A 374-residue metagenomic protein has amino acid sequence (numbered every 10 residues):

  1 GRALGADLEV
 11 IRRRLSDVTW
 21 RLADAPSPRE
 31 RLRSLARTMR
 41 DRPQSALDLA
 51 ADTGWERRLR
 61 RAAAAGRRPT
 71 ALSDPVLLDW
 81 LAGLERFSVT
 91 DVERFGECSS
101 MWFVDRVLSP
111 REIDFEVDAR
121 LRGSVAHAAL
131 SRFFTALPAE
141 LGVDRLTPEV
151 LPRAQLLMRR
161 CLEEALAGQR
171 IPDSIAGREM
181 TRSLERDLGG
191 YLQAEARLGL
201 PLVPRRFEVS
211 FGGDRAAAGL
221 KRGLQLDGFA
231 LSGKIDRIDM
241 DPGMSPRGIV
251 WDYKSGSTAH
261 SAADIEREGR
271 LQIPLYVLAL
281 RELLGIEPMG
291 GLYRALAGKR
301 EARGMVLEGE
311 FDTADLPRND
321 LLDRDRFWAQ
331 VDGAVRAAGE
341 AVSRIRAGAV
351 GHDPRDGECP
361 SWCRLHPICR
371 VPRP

Functional and structural regions predicted by a protein language model:
G1-P374: Anion-coordinating catalytic cores for phosphoryl-, nucleotidyl-, and glycosidic chemistry
